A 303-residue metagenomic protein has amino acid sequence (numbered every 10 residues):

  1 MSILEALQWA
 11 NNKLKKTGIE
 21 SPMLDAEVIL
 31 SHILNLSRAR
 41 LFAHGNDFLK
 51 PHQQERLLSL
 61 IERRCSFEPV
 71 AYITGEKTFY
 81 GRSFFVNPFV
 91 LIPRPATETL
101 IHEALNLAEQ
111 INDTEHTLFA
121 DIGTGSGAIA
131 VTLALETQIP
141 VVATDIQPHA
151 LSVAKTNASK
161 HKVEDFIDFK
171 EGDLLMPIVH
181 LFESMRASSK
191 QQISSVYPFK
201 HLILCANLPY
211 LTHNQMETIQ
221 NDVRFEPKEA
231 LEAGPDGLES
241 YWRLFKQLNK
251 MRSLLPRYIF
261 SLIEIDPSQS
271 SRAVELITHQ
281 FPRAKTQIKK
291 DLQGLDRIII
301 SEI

Functional and structural regions predicted by a protein language model:
M1-L34, R40-L41, N46-L49: Non-catalytic accessory regions of SAM-dependent methyltransferases
L7, A26-E27, L57, V70 (+6 more regions): A general structural signal for well-ordered alpha-helical segments in protein cores
G18-I19, T137, K160-E164, S253 (+1 more regions): Short helix-capping segments at alpha-helix termini
H32-L107: Conserved AdoMet
E98-M185, S189-Q220, W242: Conserved SAM/SAH cofactor-binding pocket of Class I
P148, N221-L254, Y258-F260, D266-Q269: Glycine-rich S-adenosyl-L-methionine
L262-I303: C-terminal catalytic and target-recognition region of SAM-dependent MTase-like enzymes, primarily methyltransferases
